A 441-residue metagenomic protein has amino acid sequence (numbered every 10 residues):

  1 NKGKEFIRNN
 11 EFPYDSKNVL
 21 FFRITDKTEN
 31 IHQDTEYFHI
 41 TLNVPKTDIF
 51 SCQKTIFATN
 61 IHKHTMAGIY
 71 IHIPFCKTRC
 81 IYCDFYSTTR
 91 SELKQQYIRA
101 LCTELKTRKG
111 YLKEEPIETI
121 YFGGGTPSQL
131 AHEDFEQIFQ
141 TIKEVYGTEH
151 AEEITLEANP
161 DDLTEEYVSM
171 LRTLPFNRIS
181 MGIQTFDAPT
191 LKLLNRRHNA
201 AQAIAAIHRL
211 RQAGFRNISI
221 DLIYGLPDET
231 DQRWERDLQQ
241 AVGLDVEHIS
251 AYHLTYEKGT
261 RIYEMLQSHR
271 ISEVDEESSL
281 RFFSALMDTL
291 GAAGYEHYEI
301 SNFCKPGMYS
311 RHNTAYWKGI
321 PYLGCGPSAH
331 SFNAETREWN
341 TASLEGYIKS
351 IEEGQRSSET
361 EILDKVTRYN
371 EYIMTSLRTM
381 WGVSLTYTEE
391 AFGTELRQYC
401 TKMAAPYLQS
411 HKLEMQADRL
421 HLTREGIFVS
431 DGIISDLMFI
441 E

Functional and structural regions predicted by a protein language model:
N1-S16, L20-F22: Extreme N-terminal basic, low-complexity initiation segments that serve as generic localization/processing leaders
L20-I40, I56: Polybasic, low-complexity intrinsically disordered segments
T65-M66, S87-G110, E115-T394: C-terminal scaffold of the Radical SAM
P74-F85: Local cysteine-cluster metal-coordination motifs and their immediate loop/turn environment, predominantly Fe-S cluster
T394-P406: Short amphipathic alpha-helical interaction segments
Q409-D418: A short, conserved structural fragment
I427-E441: Short, amphipathic alpha-helical interaction segments positioned at domain boundaries
